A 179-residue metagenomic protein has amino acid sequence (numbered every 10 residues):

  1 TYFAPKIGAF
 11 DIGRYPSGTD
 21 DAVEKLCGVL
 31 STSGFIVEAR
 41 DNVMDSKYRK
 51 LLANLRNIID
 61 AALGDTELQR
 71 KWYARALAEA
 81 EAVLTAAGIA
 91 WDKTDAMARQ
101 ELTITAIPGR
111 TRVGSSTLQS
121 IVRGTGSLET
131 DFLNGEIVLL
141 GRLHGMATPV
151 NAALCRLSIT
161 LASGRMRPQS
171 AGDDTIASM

Functional and structural regions predicted by a protein language model:
Y2-T94: Internal alpha-helical scaffold of NAD(P)-dependent oxidoreductase catalytic cores
E67-M179: NAD(P)-dependent Rossmann-like dehydrogenase/reductase catalytic/cofactor-binding core
